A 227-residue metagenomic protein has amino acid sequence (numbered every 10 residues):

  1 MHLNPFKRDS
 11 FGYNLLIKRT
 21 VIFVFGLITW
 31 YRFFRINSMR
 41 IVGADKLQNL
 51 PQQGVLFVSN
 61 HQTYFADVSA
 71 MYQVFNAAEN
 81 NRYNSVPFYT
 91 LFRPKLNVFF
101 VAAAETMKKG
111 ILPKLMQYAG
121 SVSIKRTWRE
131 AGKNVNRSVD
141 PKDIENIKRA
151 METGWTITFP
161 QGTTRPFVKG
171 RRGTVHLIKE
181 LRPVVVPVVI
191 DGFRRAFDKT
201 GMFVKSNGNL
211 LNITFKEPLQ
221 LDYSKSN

Functional and structural regions predicted by a protein language model:
M1-R19: Compositionally biased, charge-rich terminal segments
Y13-S38, P94-K95, K108-A119, D198-G208: Alpha-helical membrane-targeting segments
K18, Y31-S38, V101, G132-S138 (+1 more regions): Short, flexible loop segments at the rims of nucleotide/cofactor-binding pockets, characterized by
W30-V55: A short, well-structured juxtamembrane/interface segment
R40-G43, K108, D140-I144, G170-T174: Amphipathic coiled-coil/heptad-repeat helices and related helical stalk/stem segments that mediate oligomerization
P51-V135: Catalytic core of membrane glycerolipid acyltransferases/transacylases, capturing the structured, soluble-facing
V122-F167: Internal catalytic-core helix/loop-beta-alpha segment that presents or stabilizes conserved functional determinants
E152-I157, G162-N227: A cross-family acyltransferase "interaction/gating" segment
